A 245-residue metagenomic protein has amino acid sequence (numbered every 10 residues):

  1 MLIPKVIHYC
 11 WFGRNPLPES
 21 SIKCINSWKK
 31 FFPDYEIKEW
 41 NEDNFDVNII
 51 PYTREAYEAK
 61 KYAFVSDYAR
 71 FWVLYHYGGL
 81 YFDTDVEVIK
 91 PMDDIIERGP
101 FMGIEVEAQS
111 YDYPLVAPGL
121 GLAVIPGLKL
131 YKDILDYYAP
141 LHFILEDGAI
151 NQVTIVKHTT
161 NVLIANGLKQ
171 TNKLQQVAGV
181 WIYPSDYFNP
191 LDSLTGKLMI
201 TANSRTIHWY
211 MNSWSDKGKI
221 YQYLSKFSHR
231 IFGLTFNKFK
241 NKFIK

Functional and structural regions predicted by a protein language model:
M1-S66, T84-K245: Glycosyltransferase-associated regions of secretory-pathway enzymes, highlighting luminal stem/catalytic domains
D67-G79: Small-residue hinge/turn detector
